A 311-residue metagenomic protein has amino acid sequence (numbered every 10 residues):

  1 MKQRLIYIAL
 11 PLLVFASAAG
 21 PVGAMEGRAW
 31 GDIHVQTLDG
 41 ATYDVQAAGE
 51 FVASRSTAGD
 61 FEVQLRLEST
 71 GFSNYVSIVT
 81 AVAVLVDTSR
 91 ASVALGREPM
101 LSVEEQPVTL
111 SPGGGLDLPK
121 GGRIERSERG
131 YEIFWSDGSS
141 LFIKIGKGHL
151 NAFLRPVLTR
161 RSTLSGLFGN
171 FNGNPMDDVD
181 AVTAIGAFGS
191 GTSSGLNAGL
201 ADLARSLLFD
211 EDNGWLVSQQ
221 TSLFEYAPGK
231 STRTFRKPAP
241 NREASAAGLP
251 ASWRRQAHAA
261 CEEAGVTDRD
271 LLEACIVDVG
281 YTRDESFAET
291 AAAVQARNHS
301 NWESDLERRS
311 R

Functional and structural regions predicted by a protein language model:
M1-I8: Bacterial N-terminal signal peptides that target proteins for export
I8-S17: Bacterial N-terminal signal peptides
G23-R311: Von Willebrand factor type D
